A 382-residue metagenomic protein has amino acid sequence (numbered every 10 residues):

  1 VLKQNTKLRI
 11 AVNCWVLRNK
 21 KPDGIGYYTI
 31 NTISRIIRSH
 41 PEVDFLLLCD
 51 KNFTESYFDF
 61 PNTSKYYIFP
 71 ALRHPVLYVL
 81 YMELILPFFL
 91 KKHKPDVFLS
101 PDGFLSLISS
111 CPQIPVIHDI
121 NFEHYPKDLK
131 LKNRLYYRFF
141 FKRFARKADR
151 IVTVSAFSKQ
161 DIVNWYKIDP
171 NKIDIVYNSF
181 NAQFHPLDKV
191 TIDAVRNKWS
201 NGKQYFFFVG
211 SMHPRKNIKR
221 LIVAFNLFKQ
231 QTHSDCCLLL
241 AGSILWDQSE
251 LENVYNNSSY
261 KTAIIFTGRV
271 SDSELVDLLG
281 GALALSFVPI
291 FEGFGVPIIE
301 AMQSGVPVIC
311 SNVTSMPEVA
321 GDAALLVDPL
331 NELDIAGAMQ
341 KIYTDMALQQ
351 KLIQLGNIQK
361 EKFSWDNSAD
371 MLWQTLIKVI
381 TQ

Functional and structural regions predicted by a protein language model:
V1-Q382: Carbohydrate transferase catalytic cores enriched for Leloir-type hexosyltransferases
